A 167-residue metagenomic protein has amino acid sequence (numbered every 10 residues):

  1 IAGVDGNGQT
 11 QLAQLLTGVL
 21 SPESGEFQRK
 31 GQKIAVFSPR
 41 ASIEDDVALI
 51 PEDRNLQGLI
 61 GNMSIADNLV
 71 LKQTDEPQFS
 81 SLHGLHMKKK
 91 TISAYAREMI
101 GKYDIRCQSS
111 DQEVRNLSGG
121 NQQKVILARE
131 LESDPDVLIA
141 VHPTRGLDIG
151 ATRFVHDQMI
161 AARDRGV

Functional and structural regions predicted by a protein language model:
A2-Q9: The feature captures the beta-strand-to-loop junction immediately N-terminal to the Walker
V4, I149-H156: Short alpha-helix of the ABC ATPase nucleotide-binding domain corresponding to the H-loop/switch region
A13-L117: Conserved P-loop NTPase catalytic core
L117-K124, I149: ABC ATPase nucleotide-binding domain "signature motif"
L127: Hydrophobic anchor residue at the start of the ABC signature
E132-L138, H142-P143: A short, proline-enriched helix->beta-strand linker immediately N-terminal to the Walker B motif in ABC-type P-loop
R145-L147: ABC ATPase nucleotide-binding domain "signature" loop
R153-R165: Helical segment within the ABC ATPase nucleotide-binding domain
